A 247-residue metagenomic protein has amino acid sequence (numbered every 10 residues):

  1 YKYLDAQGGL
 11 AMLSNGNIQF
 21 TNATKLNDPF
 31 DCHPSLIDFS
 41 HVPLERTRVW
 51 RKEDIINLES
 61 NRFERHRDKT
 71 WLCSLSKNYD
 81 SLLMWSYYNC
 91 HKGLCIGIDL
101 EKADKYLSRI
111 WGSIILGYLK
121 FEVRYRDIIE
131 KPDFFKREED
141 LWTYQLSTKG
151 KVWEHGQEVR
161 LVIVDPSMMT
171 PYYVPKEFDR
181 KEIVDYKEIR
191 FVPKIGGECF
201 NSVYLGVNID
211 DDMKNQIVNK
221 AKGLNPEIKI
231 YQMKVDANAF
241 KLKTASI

Functional and structural regions predicted by a protein language model:
Y1-I247: Partner-binding and oligomerization surfaces adjacent to conserved cores of proteins that assemble macromolecular
